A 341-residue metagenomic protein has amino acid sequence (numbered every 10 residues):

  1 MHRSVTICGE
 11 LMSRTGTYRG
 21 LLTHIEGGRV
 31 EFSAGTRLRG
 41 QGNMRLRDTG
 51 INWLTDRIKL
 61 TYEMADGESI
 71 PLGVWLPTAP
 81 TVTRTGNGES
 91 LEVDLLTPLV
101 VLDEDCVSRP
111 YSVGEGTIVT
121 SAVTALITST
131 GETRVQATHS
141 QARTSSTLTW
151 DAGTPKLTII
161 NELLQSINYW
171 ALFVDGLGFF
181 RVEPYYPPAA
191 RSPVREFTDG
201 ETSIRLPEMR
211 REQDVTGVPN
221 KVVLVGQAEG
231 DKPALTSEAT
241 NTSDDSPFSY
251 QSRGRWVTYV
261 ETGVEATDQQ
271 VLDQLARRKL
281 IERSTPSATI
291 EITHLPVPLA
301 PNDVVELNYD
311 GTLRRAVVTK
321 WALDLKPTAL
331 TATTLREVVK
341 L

Functional and structural regions predicted by a protein language model:
M1-E10, Q165, Y186-T328: Acidic, small/polar-enriched beta strand-loop surface segments
M1-I25: Polar/acidic, low-complexity leader/linker segments enriched in S/T/G and N/D
E26-A34, T78-R84, T319-L323: Short amphipathic beta-strand and strand-loop transition segments with alternating hydrophobic
V30-T49, G88-V100, L224, E282-T293 (+2 more regions): Oligomerization/assembly interface segments of phage tail-like spikes and tubes
M44, L95, C106-V135, W150-G176 (+2 more regions): Amphipathic, non-transmembrane alpha-helical segments in extracytoplasmic/periplasmic proteins
R47-W53, S140, T293-P298: Short, surface-exposed secondary-structure edge patches
D48-R134: Surface-exposed cap/loop segments at beta↔alpha junctions
T85-S90, D94-L102, T138-V218: Short beta-strand-centered interaction patches in the first periplasmic/extracellular domains of large envelope
